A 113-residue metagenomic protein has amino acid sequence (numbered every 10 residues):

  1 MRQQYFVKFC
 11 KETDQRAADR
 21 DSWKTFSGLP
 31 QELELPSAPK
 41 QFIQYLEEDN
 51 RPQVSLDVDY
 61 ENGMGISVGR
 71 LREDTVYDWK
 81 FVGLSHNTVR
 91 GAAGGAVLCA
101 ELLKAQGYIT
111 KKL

Functional and structural regions predicted by a protein language model:
M1-D78: C-terminal substrate-binding/catalytic lobe of Rossmann-fold NAD(P)-dependent oxidoreductases
N50-L113: C-terminal helical cap and adjacent loop that interface with cofactors, partners, or active-site loops
